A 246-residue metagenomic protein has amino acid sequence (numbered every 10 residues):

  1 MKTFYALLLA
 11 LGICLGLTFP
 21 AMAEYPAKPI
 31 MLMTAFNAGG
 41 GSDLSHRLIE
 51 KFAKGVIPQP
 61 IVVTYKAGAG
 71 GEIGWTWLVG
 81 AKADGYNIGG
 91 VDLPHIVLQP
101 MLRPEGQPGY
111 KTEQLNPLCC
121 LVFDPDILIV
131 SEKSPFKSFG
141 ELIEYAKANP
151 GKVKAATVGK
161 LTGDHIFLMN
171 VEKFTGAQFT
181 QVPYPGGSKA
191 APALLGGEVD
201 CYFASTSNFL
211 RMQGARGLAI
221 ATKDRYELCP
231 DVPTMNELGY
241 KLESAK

Functional and structural regions predicted by a protein language model:
A6-T18: Bacterial N-terminal signal peptides
A21-A23: Boundary at the C-terminal end of the N-terminal hydrophobic targeting segment
K28-N37, I61-T64, N87-G90, N116 (+1 more regions): Short, well-ordered beta-strand elements
L32-H46, A67-G70, A156-T162: Extracytoplasmic "Venus flytrap"
A53-V56, W77-N87, M101-K189, M235-A245: Hinge/capping helix and adjacent helix->loop/strand transition within the periplasmic-binding protein
Q59, A81-V91, P150-V153, A177 (+2 more regions): Alpha-to-beta junction loops
G90-H95, G187, Y202-N208, A221-T222: Beta->alpha turn/N-cap motifs
F123, S207-K246: C-terminal lobe and pocket-closing loops of periplasmic/extracytoplasmic Venus-flytrap solute-binding proteins
